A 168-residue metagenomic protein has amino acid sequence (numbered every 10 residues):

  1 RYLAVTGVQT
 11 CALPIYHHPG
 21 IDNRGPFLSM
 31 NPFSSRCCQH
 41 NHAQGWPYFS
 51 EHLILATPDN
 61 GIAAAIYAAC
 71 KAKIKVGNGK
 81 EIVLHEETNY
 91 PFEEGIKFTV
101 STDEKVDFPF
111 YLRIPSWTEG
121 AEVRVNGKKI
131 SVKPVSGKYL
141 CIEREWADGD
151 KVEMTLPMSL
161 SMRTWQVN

Functional and structural regions predicted by a protein language model:
Y2-C11: Single conserved hydrophobic/aromatic residue that forms the stacking wall/gate of nucleotide- or nucleobase-binding
A12-E93: Catalytic cores of secreted or luminal carbohydrate-active enzymes
L13, F108-Y111, I142-P157: C-terminal beta-strand-rich structural cap/linker in extracellular carbohydrate-active enzymes
E94-V100: Short, well-ordered beta-strand segments enriched in hydrophobic/aromatic residues
I96, K138-I142: Short strand-edge motifs at loop-to-beta-strand transitions and within beta-strands of extracellular beta-rich domains
K105-N126: Beta-strand-rich binding/interaction modules
K129-V135: Short beta-strand segments within Ig-like beta-sandwich modules, predominantly Fibronectin type-III
E153-N168: Glycine/proline-rich low-complexity spacer/linker segments in large multi-domain proteins
